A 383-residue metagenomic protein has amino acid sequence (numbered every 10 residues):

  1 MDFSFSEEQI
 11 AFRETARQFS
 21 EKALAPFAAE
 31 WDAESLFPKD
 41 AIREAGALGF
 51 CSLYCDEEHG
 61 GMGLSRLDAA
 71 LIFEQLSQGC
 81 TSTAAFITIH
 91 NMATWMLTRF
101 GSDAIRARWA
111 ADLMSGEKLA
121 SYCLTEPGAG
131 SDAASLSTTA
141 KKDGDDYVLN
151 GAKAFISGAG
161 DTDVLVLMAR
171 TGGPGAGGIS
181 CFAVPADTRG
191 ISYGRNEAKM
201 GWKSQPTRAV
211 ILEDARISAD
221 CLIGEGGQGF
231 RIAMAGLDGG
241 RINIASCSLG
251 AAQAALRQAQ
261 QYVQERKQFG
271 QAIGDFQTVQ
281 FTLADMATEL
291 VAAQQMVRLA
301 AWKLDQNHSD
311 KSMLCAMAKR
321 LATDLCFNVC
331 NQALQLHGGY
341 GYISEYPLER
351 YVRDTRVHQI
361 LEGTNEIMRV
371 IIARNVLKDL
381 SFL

Functional and structural regions predicted by a protein language model:
M1-A84, T88, F100-I105, D112 (+5 more regions): Alpha-helical interface subdomain recognition
G63-I72, D132-L136, P185, I211 (+1 more regions): Structural signature of FAD isoalloxazine-binding scaffolds in flavoprotein oxidoreductases
L64-S65, D132-A134, G158-T162, A176-G178 (+2 more regions): Short glycine/proline-enriched turns and hinge-like loops at secondary-structure junctions
F86, G128-S131, F155-G158, R170-G173 (+1 more regions): Short Gly/Pro-enriched turn/cap motifs at secondary-structure boundaries
G116-L124: A short, Trp-centered hydrophobic/proline-enriched beta-strand micro-motif
S135, D187-S218: Flexible, small-/acidic-enriched active-site or ligand-binding loops
D146, N150-Y193: A short core secondary-structure module
I211-A233: A short, charged helix-loop
